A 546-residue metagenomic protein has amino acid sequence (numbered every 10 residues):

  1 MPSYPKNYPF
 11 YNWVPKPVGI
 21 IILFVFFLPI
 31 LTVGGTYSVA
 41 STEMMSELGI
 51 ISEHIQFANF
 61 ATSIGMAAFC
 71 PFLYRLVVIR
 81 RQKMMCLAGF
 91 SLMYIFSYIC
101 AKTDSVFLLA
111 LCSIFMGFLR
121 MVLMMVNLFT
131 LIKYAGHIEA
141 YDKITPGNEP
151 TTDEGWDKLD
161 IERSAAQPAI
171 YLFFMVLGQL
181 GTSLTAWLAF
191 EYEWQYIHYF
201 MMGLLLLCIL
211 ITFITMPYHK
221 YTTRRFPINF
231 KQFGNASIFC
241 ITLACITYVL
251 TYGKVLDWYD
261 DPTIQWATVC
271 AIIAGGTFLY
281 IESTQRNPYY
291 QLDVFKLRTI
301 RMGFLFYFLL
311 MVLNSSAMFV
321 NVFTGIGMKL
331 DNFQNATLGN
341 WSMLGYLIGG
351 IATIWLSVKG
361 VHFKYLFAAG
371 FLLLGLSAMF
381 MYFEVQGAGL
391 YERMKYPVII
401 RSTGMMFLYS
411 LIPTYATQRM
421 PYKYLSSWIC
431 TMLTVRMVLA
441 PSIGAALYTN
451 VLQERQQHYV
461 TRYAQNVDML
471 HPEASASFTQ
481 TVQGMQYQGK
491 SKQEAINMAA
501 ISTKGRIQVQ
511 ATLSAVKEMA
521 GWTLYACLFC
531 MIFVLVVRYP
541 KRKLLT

Functional and structural regions predicted by a protein language model:
P15-V33, S38-T42, N59, C70-P71 (+2 more regions): 12-transmembrane solute porter fold
A40-F69: Extracellular/periplasmic helix-loop-helix junction of adjacent transmembrane segments in MFS-like secondary
G49-Q56, S164, P168, D261-A267 (+1 more regions): Small-residue hotspots at the loop-to-helix junctions and early N-terminal turns of transmembrane alpha-helices
A67, L87, S91-I95, M202-I209 (+3 more regions): Small-residue-rich packing faces within the transmembrane alpha-helices of Major Facilitator Superfamily
L73, L177-A189, E193, L250-T251 (+3 more regions): Small-residue (Gly/Pro/Ala) motifs that create kinks and tight helix-helix packing interfaces
R80-N235: Helix-loop-helix hairpins in multi-pass membrane proteins, especially solute transporters
A186, F190-L305: Hydrophobic transmembrane-helix bundles of small-molecule transporters
V438-Y539, L545: Hydrophobic transmembrane architecture of multi-pass small-molecule transporters
